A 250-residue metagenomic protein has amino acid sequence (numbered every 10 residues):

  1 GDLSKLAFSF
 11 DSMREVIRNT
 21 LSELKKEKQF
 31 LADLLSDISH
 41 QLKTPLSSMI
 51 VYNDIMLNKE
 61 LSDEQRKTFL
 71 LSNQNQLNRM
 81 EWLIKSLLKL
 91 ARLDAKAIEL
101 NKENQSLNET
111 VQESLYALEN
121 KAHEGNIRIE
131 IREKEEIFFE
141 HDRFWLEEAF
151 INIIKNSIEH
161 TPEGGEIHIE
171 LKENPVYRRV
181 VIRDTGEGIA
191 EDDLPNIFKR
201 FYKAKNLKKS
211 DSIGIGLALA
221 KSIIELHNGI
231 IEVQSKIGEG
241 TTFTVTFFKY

Functional and structural regions predicted by a protein language model:
S22, N75-M80: Short alpha-helical segment of the dimerization/phosphotransfer core of two-component systems
N101-N104, H123, R128-F138: Conserved catalytic submotifs in the C-terminal HATPase_c
S157-I158: Short helix-loop "hinge" at the ATP-lid/N-box region of the Bergerat-fold HATPase_c
G164-V176: Short beta-strand/loop element within the Bergerat-fold HATPase_c
D184: Acidic ATP/Mg2+-coordinating residue in the GHKL
I189-F201: Short conserved segment of the HATPase_c
